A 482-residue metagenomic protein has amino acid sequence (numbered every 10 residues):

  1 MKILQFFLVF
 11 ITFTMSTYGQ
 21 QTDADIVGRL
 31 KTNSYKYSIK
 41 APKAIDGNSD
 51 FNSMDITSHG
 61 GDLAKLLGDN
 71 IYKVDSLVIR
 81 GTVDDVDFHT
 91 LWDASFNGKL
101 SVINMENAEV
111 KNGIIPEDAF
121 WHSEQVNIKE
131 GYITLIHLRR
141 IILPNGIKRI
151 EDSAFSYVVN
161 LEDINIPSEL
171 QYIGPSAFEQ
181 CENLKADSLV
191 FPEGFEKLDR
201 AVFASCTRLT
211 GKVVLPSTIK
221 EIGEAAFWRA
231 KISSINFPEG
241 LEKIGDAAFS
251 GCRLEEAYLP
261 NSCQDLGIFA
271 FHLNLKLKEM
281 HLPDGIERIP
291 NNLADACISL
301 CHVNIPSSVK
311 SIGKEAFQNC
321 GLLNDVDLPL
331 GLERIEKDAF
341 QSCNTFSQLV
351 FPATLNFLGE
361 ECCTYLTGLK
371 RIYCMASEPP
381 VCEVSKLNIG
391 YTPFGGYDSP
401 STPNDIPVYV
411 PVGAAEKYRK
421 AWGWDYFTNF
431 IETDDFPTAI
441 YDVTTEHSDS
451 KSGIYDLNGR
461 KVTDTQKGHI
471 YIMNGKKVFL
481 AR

Functional and structural regions predicted by a protein language model:
M1-D23: Bacterial Sec-dependent N-terminal signal peptides
Q20-L91: N-terminal segments that cap or nucleate solenoid repeat domains
A24-G28, N52-S58, D75-V83, K99-G113 (+13 more regions): Structural signature of tandem-repeat unit edges
K43, K420-A439: A recurrent domain-boundary module in secreted/ectodomain proteins
L77, Y418, T438-V443, G459 (+1 more regions): Terminal processing/anchoring signals of secreted or surface-associated proteins and related intramolecular
D118-A119, E151-A154, G174-E179, D199-V202 (+7 more regions): Consensus positions within tandem repeat domains that build extended binding/scaffold surfaces
D434-N458: Residue-level detector of functionally pivotal "anchor" positions at catalytic/ligand-binding pockets or at interdomain
I470-R482: C-terminal tail/sorting-segment detector
